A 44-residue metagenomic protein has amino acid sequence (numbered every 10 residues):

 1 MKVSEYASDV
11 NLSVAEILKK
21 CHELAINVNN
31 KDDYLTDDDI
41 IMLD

Functional and structural regions predicted by a protein language model:
M1-D44: Non-catalytic, charged/low-complexity accessory segments that flank nucleotide-binding cores of NTPase families
